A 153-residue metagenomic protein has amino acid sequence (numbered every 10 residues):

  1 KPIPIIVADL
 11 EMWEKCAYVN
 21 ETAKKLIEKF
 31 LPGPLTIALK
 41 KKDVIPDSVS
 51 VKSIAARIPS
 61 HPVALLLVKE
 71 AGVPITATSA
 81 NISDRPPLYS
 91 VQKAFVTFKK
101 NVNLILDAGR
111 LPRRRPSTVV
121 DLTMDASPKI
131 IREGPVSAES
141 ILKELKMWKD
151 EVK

Functional and structural regions predicted by a protein language model:
K1-K153: Active-site-adjacent structural elements in enzyme catalytic cores
